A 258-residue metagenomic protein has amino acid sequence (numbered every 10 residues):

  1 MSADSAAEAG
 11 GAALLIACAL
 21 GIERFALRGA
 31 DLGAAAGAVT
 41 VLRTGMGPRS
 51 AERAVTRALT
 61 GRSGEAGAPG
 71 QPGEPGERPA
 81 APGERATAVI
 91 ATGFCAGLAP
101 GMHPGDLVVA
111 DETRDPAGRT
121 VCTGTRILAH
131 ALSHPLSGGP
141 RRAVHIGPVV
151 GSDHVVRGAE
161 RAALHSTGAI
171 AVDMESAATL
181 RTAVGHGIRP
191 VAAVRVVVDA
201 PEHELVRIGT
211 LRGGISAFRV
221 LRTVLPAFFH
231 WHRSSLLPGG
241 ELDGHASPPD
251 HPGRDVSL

Functional and structural regions predicted by a protein language model:
M1-L258: Accessory terminal and edge-of-domain segments that mediate assembly/interaction and cofactor placement around
